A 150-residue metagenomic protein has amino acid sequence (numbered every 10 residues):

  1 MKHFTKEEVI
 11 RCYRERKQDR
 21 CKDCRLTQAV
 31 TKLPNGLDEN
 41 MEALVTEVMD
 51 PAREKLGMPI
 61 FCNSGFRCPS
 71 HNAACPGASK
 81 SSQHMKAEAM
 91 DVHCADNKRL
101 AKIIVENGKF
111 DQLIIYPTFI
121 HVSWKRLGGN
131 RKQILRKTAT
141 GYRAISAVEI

Functional and structural regions predicted by a protein language model:
M1-R53, R126, G141-I150: Extracytoplasmic cell-surface/polysaccharide-interacting catalytic and binding patches
E8, S70, C75, S79 (+2 more regions): Solvent-exposed, flexible loop/coil residues
C12, C21-C24, C62, C68 (+2 more regions): Generic recognition of cysteine residues
L26-A29, K55-I60, K86-D91: Generic detector of short, locally flexible boundary/turn motifs and exposed helical patches
N40-E42, P69-A73, V92, L100-K102: A short linear-motif detector with a strong N-terminal bias
T46-G77: Extended, low-complexity, intrinsically disordered C-terminal regulatory tails of eukaryotic serine/threonine kinases
K80-S81, M85-K86, M90, C94-I150: Catalytic cores and adjacent binding grooves of peptidoglycan-active enzymes
